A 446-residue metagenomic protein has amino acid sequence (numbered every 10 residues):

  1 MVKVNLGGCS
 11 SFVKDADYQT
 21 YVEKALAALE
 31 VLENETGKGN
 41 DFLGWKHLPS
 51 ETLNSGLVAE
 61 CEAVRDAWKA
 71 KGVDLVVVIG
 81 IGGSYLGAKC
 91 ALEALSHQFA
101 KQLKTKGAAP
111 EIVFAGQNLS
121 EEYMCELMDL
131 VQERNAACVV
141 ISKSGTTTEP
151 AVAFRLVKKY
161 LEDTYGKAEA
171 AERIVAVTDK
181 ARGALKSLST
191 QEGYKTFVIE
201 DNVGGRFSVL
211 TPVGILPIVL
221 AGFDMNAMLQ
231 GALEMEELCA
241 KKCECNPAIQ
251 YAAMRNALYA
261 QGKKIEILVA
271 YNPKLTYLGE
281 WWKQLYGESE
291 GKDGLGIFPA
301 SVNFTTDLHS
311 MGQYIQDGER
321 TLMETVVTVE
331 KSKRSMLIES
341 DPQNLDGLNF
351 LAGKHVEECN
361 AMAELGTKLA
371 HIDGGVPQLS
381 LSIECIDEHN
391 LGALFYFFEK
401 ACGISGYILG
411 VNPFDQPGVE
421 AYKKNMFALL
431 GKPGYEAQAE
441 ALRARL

Functional and structural regions predicted by a protein language model:
M1-A70, D341-D346, F350, Q438-L446: Extended, charge-enriched "interface" segments that sit outside catalytic cores
E60-D74, L127-A136, M254-K264, I315-R320: Glycine-rich phosphate/diphosphate-binding loops that line cofactor/substrate pockets in enzymes
D66, A70-K242, A428: Glycine-rich phosphate-binding loops that contact phosphosugars or nucleotide phosphates
S84-G87, E121-Y123, T146-E149, R182-K186 (+6 more regions): Flexible loop/turn segments at secondary-structure boundaries
E93-S96, D129-V131, R155-V157, T190-E192 (+4 more regions): Short, solvent-exposed amphipathic alpha-helical segments in soluble enzyme and RNA/protein-processing domains
D163-T325, E330, G418-L446: Active-site phosphate/pyrophosphate-binding segments
A300-I386: Helicase-primase coupling helices
L379, C385-L446: C-terminal helical/tail subdomains of lipid-metabolizing enzymes
